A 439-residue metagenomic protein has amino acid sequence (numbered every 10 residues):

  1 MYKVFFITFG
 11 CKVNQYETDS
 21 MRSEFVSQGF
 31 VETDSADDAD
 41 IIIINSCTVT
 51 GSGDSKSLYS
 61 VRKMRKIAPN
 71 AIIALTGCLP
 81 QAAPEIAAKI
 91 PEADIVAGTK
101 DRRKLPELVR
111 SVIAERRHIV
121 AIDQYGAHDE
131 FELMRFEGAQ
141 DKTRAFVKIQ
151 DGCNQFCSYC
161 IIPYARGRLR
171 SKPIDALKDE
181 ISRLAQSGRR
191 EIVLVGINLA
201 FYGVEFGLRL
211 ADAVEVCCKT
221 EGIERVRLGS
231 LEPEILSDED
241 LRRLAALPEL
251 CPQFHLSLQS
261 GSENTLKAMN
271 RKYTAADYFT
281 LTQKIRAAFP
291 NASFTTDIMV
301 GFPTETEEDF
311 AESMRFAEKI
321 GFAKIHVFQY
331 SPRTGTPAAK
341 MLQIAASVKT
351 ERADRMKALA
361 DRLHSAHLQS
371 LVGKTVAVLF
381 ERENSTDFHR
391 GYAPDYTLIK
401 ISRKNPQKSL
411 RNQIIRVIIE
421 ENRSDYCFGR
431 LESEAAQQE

Functional and structural regions predicted by a protein language model:
M1-V195, A200-F201, E239, L250 (+9 more regions): Proteins enriched for Cys/Gly/acidic motifs involved in redox and nucleic-acid/cofactor modification
V4, I41-I42, A145, I192 (+7 more regions): Conserved beta-strand core positions
F5, P332, K340-E439: Terminal RNA-binding accessory module
I73-A74, A87, Q186-E307: Conserved SAM/AdoMet-binding glycine-rich loop
Q140-T143, C153-N154, L250, S260 (+5 more regions): Short flexible coil/turn linkers enriched for glycine and charged/polar residues that connect secondary-structure
C157, L177, L194, L228 (+6 more regions): Conserved, mostly hydrophobic/aromatic
D240-L241, S313, R403-K404: Short beta-alpha junctions and helix-cap segments that line functional grooves
E305, I320-F322: Contiguous mid-protein beta-loop-alpha structural module that forms a pocket-lining wall or clamp of enzyme active
